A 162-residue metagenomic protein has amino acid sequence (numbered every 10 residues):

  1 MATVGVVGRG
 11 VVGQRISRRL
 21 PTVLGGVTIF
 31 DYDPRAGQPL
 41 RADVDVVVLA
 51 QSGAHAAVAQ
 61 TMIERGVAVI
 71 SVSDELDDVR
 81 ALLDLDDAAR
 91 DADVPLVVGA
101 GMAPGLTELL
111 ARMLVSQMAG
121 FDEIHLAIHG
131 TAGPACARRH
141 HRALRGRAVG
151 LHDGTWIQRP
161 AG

Functional and structural regions predicted by a protein language model:
M1-V4: Extreme N-terminal starter segment of soluble prokaryotic enzymes
V7, M118-G162: Active-site-lining helix/loop region of Rossmann-like oxidoreductase modules
V12: Hydrophobic/small residue at the entry helix of a nucleotide-binding pocket
V23-G37: NAD(P)-binding Rossmann-fold cofactor-contacting core
D45-A50, I70: N-terminal Rossmann-like NAD(P) cofactor-binding module of classical short-chain dehydrogenase/reductase
A54-V72: Rossmann-fold NAD(P) dinucleotide-binding segment
S73-L96: Rossmann-fold NAD(P)-binding glycine/threonine-rich loop
G105-E123: Oxidoreductase and adenylate-handling cofactor-binding alpha/beta cores
